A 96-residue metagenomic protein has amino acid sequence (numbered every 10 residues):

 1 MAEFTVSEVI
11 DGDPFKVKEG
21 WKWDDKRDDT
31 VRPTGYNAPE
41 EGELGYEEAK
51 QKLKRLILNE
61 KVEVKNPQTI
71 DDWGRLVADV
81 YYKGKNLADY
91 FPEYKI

Functional and structural regions predicted by a protein language model:
M1-I96: Small beta-barrel nucleic-acid-binding modules, primarily SNase/OB-fold domains and secondarily Tudor-like barrels
